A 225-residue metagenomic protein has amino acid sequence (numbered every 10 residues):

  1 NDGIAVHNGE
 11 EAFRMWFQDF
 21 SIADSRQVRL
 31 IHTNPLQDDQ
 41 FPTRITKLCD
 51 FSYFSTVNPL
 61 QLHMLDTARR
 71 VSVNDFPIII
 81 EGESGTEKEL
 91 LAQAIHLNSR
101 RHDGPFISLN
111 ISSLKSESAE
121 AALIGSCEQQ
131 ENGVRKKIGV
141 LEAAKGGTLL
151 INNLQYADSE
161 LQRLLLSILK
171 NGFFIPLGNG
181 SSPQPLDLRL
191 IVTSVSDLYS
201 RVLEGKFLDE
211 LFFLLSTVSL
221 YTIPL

Functional and structural regions predicted by a protein language model:
N1, K206, I223-L225: Short, intrinsically disordered, charge-balanced linker/junction segments flanking boundaries in proteins
N1-N8: PAS-family sensory domains
N8-A12, A94: Glycine-centered tight beta-turn/hairpin loop motif at sheet-sheet or coil-to-beta transitions
A12-S55, P59: Conserved ASCE P-loop NTPase core motifs with emphasis on AAA+ ATPases
P42-P185, R189-V202, S219, P224-L225: AAA+ ATPase active-site-proximal loops
H96, F207-L208: Short, solvent-exposed amphipathic alpha-helical segments in soluble enzyme and RNA/protein-processing domains
S216: Flexible N-lobe loop architecture of eukaryotic-like protein kinase catalytic domains
